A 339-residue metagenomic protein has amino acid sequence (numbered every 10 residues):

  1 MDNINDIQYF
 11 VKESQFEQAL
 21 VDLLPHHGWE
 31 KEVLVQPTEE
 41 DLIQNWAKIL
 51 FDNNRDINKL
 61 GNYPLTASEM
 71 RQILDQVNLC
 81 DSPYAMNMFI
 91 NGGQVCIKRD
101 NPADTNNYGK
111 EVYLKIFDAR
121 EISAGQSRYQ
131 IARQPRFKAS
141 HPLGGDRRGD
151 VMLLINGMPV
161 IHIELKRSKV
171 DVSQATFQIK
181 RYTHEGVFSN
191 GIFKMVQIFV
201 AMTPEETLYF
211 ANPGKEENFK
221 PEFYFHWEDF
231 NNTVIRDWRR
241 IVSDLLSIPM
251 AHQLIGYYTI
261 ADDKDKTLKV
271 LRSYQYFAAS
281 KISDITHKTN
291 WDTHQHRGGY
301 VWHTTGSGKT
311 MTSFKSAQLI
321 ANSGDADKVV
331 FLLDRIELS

Functional and structural regions predicted by a protein language model:
D2-L333, E337-L338: ATP-dependent helicase/translocase motor core
